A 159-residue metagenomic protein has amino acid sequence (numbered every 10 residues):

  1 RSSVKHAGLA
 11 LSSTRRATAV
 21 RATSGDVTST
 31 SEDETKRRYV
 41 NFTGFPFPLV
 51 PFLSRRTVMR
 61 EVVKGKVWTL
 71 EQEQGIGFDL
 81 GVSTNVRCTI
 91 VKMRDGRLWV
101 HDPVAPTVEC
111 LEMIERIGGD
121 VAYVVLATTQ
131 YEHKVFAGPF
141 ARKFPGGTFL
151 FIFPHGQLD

Functional and structural regions predicted by a protein language model:
R1, R15-R16, R21: Basic polycationic patches enriched in arginine
R1-S12: N-terminal chloroplast transit peptides
L11-T14, T148: Compositionally biased, low-complexity linear motifs
R21-D95: Zn-dependent metallo-beta-lactamase
Q72-Q74, D102-A105, T129, P154-G156: Active-site metal-binding loops of divalent metal-dependent hydrolases
G77-Y123: Pre-active-site segment of Zn-dependent metallo-hydrolases
I114-D159: Active-site HxH/HxHxD metal-binding segment of metal-dependent hydrolases
